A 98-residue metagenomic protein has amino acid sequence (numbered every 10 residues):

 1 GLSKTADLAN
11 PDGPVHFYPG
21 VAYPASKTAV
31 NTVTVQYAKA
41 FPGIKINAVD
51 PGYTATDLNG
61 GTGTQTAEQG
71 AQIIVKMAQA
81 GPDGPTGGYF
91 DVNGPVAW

Functional and structural regions predicted by a protein language model:
G1-P42: Catalytic loop of short-chain dehydrogenase/reductase
T28-T32, K39-A40, I44, A48-P51 (+2 more regions): C-terminal helical subdomain
